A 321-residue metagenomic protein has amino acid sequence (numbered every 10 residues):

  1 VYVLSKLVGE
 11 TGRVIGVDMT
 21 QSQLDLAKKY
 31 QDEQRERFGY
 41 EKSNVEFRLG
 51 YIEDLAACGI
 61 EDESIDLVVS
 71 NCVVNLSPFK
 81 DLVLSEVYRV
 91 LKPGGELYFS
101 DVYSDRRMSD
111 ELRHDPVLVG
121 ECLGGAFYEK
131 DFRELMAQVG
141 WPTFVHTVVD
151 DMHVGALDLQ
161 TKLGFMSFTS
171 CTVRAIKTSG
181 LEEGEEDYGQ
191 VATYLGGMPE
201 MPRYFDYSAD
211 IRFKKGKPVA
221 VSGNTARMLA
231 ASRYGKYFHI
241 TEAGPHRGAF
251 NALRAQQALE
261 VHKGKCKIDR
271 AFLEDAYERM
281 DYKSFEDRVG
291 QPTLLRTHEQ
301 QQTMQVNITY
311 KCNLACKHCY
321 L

Functional and structural regions predicted by a protein language model:
V1-E10: Conserved SAM-binding loop of SAM-dependent methyltransferases across substrates and taxa, primarily the Class I
T20: Conserved SAM/SAH-binding beta-strand->alpha-helix loop
K42, E53-V68: A short acidic, Gly/Pro-enriched loop at the edge of an enzyme's catalytic core that lines a small-molecule cofactor
D81-E96, A137: A short glycine-rich, Lys/Arg-flanked "PGG" loop and its adjoining helix->strand segment in the class I
Y103-L123: Short, glycine-/aromatic-enriched active-site segment of Class I SAM-dependent methyltransferases
V139, V145-D151, A156-L273: C-terminal lobe and adjacent flexible extensions of AdoMet/dcAdoMet transferase-like proteins
R270-Q305: N-terminal [4Fe-4S]-dependent radical SAM core
R296-L321: Canonical Radical SAM [4Fe-4S] cluster-binding loop centered on the CxxxCxxC motif and its immediate flanking residues
